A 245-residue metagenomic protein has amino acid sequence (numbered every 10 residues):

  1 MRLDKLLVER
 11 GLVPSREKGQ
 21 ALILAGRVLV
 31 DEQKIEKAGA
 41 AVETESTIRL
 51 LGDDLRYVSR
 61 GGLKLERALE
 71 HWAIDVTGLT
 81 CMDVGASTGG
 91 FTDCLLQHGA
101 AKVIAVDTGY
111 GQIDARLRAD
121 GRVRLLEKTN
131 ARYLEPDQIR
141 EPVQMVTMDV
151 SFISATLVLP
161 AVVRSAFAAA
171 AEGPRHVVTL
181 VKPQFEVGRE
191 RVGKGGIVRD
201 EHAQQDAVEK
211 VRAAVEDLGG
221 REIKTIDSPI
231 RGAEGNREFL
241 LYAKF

Functional and structural regions predicted by a protein language model:
M1-T44: A basic, amphipathic helix-loop patch mediating RNA/tRNA/ribosome contacts
V76-S87, L95: Conserved class I S-adenosyl-L-methionine
S87-T92, G109: Residues at the N-terminus of the alpha-helix immediately C-terminal to the conserved SAM/SAH-binding loop
C94-K102: Conserved S-adenosyl-L-methionine
I104-V158: S-adenosyl-L-methionine
A170-P183: Conserved beta-strand signature within the Rossmann-like core of class I S-adenosyl-L-methionine
P183-D200: Short, glycine-/aromatic-enriched active-site segment of Class I SAM-dependent methyltransferases
I230-F245: Core SAM-dependent methyltransferase catalytic element
